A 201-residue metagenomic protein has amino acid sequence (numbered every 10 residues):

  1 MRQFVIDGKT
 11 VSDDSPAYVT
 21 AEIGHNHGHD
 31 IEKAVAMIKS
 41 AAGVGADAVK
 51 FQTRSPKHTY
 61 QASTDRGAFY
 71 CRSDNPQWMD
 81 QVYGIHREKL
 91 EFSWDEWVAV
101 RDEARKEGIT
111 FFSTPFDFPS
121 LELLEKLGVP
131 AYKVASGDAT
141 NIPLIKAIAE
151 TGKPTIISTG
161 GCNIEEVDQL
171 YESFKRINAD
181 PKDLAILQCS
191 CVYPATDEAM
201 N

Functional and structural regions predicted by a protein language model:
M1-N201: Catalytic cores and adjacent flexible loops of soluble metabolic enzymes that perform enolate/carbanion chemistry on
